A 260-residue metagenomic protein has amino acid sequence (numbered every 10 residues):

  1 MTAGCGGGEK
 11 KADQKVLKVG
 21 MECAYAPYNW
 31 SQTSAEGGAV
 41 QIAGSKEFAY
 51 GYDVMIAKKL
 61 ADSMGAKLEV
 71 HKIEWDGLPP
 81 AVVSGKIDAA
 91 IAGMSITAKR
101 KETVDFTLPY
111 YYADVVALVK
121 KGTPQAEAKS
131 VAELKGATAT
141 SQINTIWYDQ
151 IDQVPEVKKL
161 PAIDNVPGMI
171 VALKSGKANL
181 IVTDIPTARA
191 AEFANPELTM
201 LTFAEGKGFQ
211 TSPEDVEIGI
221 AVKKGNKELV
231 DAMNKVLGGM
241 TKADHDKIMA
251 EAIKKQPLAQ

Functional and structural regions predicted by a protein language model:
M1-V16, Q260: Short, low-complexity disordered leader/linker segments with a strong preference for bacterial N-terminal type II
G7, I146-L160, T202, A232-Q260: Ligand-binding clefts/hinges and TM-proximal coupling segments of bilobed small-molecule sensing domains
D13-G93, E102: Extracytoplasmic small-molecule ligand-binding "clamshell" domains of the periplasmic binding protein/Venus flytrap
A26, K46-D62, M94-S95, V116-I170 (+2 more regions): Bilobed "Venus flytrap"/periplasmic-binding protein-like clamshell domains and structurally analogous long
V54-S63, G136-T138, T145, T211-I253: Extended ligand-binding regions for polar small-molecule ligands
K67-E133, T211-P213: Acidic, polar ligand-binding/catalytic clefts
G77, G93-T103, Q150-Q153, N179-E214: A ligand-binding cleft/hinge motif common to bilobed small-molecule-binding domains
Y112-V119, A194-L237, P257-Q260: Periplasmic-binding protein-like
